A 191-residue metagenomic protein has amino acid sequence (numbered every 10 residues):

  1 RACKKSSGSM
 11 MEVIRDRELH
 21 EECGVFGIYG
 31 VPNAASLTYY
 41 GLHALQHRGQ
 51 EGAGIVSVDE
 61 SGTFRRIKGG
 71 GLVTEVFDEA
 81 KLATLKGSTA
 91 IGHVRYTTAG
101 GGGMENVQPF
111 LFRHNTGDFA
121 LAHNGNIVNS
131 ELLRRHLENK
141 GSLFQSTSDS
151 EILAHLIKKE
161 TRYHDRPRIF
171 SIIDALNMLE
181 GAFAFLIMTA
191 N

Functional and structural regions predicted by a protein language model:
C3-N191: Conserved short alpha-helical segments that host acidic/polar catalytic motifs at enzyme active sites
